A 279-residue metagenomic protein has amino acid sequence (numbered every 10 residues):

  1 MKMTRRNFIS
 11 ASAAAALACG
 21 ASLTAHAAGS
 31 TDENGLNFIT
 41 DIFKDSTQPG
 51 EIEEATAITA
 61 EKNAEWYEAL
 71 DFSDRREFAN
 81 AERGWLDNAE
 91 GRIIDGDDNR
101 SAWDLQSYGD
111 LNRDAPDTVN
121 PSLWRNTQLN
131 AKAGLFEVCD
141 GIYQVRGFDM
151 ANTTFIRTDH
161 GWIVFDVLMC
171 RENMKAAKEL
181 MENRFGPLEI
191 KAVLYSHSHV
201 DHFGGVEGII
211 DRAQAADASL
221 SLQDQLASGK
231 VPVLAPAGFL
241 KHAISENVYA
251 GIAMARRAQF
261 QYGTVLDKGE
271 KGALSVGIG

Functional and structural regions predicted by a protein language model:
N7-A27: N-terminal export signals
S30-T127: N-terminal pre-domain segments of enzymes
P116-D117, L135-I142, V276-I278: Short Pro/Gly-enriched beta-strand edge/turn motifs at strand-loop
T127-L188: Conserved beta-strand hairpin/beta-sheet module of binuclear metal-dependent hydrolase folds, prominently
E137, Q225-K230, L234-G279: Metallo-beta-lactamase
Y143-V145, L194, L234: Hydrophobic/aromatic beta-strand patches that form the interior of the parallel beta-sheet core in alpha/beta enzyme
H160-G161, R171-P232: Active-site metal-binding motif and surrounding structural segment of the metallo-beta-lactamase
